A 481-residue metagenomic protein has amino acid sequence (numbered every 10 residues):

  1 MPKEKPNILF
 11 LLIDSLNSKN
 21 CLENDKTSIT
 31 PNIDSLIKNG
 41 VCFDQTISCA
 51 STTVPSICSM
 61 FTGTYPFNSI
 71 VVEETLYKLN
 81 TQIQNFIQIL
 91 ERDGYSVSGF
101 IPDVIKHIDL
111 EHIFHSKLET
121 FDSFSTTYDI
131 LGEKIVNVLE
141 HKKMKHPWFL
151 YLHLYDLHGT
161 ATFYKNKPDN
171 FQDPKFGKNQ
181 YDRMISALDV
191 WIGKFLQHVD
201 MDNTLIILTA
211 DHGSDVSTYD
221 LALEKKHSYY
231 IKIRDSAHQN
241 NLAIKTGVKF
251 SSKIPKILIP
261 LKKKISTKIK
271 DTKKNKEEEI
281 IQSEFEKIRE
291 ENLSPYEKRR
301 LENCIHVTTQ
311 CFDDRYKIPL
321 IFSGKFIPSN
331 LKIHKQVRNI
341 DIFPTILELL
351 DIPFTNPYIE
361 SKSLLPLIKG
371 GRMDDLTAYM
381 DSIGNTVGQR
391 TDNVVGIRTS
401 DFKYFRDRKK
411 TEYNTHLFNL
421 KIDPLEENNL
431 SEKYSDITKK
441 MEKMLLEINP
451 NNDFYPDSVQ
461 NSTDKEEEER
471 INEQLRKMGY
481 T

Functional and structural regions predicted by a protein language model:
M1-T481: Catalytic domains that recognize anionic headgroups
